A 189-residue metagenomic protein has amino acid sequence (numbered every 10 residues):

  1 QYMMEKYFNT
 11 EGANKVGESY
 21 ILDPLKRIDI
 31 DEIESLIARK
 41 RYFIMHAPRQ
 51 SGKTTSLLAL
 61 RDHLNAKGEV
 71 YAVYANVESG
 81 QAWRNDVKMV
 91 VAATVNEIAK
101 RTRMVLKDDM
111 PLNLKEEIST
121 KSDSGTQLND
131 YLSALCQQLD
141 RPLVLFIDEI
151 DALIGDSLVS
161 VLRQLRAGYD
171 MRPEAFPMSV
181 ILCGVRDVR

Functional and structural regions predicted by a protein language model:
Y2-S51, T55-H63, D130-A134: Walker A/P-loop-proximal flanking segment of P-loop NTPase domains
T10, R84-D108: Conserved NTP-binding/hydrolysis module of P-loop NTPases
R41, Y71, L143-V144: The start of beta-strands in P-loop NTPase/AAA+ ATPase cores
T55-L60, M89-E97, S160-Q164, G168: Alpha-helical scaffold elements adjacent to nucleotide-binding pockets in ATP/GTP-utilizing enzyme cores
A66-A82: Conserved catalytic segments around the Walker B and adjacent sensor/switch elements of P-loop NTPase domains
Q81-N85, V188-R189: Switch/connector loops and helix/strand junctions flanking conserved nucleotide-binding motifs in nucleotide-processing
R84-K88, D109-L132: Short glycine-rich substrate-engagement loop in P-loop NTPases that contacts/grips substrate
S119-D187: Conserved Walker B catalytic segment
